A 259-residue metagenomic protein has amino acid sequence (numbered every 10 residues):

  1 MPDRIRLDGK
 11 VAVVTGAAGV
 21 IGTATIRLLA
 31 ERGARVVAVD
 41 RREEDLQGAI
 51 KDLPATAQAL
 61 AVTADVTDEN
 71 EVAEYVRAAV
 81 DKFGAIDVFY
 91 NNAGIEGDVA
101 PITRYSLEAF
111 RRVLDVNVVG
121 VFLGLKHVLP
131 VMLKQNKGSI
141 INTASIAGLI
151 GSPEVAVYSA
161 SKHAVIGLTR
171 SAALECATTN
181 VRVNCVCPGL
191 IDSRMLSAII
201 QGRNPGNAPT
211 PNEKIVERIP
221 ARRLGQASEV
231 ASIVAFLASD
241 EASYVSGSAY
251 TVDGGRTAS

Functional and structural regions predicted by a protein language model:
P2-R4, E96-V99, I150, A235 (+1 more regions): Short C-terminal tail/terminal secondary-structure segment of NAD(P)H-dependent dehydrogenase/reductase domains
V11, A18-V20: Conserved glycine-rich cofactor-binding loop
A100-I102, A109-R111, I215: Substrate-binding pocket helix/loop in short-chain dehydrogenase/reductase
F122-L125, L133, R223-V252, T257: C-terminal substrate-recognition "lid" of short-chain dehydrogenase/reductases
L125, S161, T169: Active-site helix of classical SDR
P130, L174-T178, S243: Alpha-helical segment proximal to the catalytic Tyr-Lys
S145: Residue(s) in the substrate-gating loop at a strand-loop-helix junction that position the organic substrate next
